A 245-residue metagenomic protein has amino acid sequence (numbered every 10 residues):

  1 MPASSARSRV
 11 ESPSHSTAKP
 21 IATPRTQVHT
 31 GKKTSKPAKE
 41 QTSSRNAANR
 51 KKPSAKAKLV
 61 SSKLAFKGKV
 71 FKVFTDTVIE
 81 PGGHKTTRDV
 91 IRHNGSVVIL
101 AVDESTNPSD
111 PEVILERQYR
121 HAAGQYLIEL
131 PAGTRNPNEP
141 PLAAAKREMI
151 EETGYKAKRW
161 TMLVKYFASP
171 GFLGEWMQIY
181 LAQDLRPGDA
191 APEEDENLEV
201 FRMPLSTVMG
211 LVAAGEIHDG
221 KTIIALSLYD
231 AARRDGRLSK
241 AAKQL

Functional and structural regions predicted by a protein language model:
P2-A6, P20, G31-E40, S44-N46 (+5 more regions): Nudix hydrolase/Nudix homology domain
K32, K39, N46-A57, R88-I91 (+5 more regions): Conserved Nudix-box catalytic region and its N-terminal flanking loop in Nudix hydrolases and closely related
S61-L100, E104: Acidic, metal-coordinating catalytic segment for phosphate/diphosphate chemistry, firing primarily on the Nudix
L64-G68, H121, Y166-W176, R234: Acidic pyrophosphate-coordinating catalytic loop
K72-D76, E112, Y126, W176-Q178 (+1 more regions): Short beta-strand micro-motifs in enzyme catalytic cores
G82, D103-N107, Y119, A182-P187 (+2 more regions): Short loop segments at secondary-structure junctions
T86, V97-V98, G133-G220, K240-L245: Unchanged
